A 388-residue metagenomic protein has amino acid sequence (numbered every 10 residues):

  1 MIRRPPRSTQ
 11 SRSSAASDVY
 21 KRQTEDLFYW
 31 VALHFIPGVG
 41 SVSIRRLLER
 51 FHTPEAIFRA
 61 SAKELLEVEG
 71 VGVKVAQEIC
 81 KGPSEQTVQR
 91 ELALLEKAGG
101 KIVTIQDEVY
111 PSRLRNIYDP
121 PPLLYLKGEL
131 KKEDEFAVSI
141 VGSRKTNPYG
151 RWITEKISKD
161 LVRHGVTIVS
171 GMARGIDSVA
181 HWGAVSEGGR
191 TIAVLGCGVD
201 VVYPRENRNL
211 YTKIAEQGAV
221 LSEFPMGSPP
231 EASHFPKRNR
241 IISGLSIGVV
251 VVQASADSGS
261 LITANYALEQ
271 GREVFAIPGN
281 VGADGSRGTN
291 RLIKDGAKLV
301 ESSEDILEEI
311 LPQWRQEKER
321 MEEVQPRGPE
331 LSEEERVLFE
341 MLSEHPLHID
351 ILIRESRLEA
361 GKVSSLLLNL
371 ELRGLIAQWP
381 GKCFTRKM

Functional and structural regions predicted by a protein language model:
M1, D18, P225: C-terminal active-site-capping segments
P5-Y20: Short, small-residue-biased leader/transition segments that mark boundaries at the very start of proteins
S8, L33-I36, V68, S143-T146 (+1 more regions): Short basic coil micro-motifs at the edges of alpha-helical modules that engage polyanionic partners
S17, K21-V109, I349, R373-L375 (+2 more regions): Short, small/acidic-rich helices and loops at N termini and domain boundaries of DNA replication/processing enzymes
K21-D26, K97, T104-M388: Glycine-biased, small-residue-rich flexible motifs in mid-sequence functional cores and linkers
